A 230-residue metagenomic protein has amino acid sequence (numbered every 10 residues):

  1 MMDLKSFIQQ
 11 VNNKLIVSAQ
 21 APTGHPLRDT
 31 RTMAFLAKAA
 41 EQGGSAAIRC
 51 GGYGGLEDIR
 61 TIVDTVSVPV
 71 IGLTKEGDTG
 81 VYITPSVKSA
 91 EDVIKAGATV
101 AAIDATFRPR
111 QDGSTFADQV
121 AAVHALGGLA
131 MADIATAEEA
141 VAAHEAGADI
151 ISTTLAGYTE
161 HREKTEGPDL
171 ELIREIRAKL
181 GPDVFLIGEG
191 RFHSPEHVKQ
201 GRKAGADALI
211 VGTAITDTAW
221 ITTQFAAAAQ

Functional and structural regions predicted by a protein language model:
M1-E91, K95, E138-E145, F192 (+3 more regions): Conserved N-terminal beta1-alpha1 strand-loop-helix module at the mouth
D3, P26-L27, L170-Q230: Alpha/beta catalytic cores of nucleotide-metabolism and tRNA/nucleoside-modifying enzymes
N13-A19, I48-C50, V70-T74, A101-I103 (+4 more regions): Hydrophobic faces of well-ordered beta-strands that scaffold small-molecule active sites in alpha/beta enzyme cores
Q20-P22, T74, A96-R110, I150-E163 (+1 more regions): Glycine-rich phosphate-binding active-site loops on the catalytic face of alpha/beta enzymes
L36, D58, I62, S89-V93 (+6 more regions): A general structural detector for well-ordered alpha-helical segments in enzyme core domains, enriched
G44, T65-V70, K95-V100, A125-G127 (+4 more regions): Glycine-enriched alpha-helix->loop->beta-strand junction motifs that scaffold or abut catalytic
A46-G54, T79-Y82, E91, T99-D112 (+4 more regions): Catalytic beta/alpha-barrel core
S89, F116-A121, A125, A135-A137 (+2 more regions): Short loop-to-alpha-helix "cap/lid" segments that border enzyme active sites across diverse enzyme classes
